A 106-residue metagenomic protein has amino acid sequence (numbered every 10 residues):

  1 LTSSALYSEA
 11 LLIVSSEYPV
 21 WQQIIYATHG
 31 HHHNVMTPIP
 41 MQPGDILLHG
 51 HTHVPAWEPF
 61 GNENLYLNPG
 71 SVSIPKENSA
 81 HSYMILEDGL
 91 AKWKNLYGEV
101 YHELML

Functional and structural regions predicted by a protein language model:
L1-S4, H32-T37, L48-F60, S73-N78: Active-site environment of divalent metal-dependent phosphoester hydrolases
L1-V20: Core catalytic region of metal-dependent phosphoesterases/phosphodiesterases, especially metallo-beta-lactamase-like
S15-H29, V35, M105: Core dinuclear metal-dependent hydrolase active-site scaffold
E17-W21, F60-G61, Y66-L106: Binuclear metal-dependent phosphoesterase catalytic core
T28, L48, N68: Short glycine/serine/threonine-biased micro-segments
D45: Conserved acidic residues
